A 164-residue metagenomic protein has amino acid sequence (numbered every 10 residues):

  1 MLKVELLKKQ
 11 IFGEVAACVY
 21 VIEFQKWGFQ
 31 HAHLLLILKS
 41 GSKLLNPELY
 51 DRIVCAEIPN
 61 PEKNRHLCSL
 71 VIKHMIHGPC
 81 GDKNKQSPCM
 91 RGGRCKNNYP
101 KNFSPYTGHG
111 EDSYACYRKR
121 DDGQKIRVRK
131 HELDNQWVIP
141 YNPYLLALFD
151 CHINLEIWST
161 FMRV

Functional and structural regions predicted by a protein language model:
M1-V164: Extended, structured polyanion-binding interfaces
